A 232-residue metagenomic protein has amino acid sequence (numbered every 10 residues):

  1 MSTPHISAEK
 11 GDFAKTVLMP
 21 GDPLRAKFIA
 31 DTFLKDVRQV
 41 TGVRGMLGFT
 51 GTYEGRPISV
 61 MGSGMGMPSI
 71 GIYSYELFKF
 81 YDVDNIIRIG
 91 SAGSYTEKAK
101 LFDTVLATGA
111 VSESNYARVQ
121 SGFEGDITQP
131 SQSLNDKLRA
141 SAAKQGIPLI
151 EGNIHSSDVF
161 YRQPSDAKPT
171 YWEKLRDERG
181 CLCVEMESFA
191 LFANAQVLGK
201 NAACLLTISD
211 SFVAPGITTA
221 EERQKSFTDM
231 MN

Functional and structural regions predicted by a protein language model:
M1-K137: Metabolite-binding pocket within alpha/beta catalytic cores that recognizes anionic/polar moieties
P23, G93, H155-Y161, A190 (+2 more regions): Glycine-rich beta-alpha junction loops
K79, S165-D166, V197, T218 (+1 more regions): Expand to "…catalyze enediolate/carbanion chemistry for C-C bond making/breaking, isomerization, decarboxylation
E113-Y116, R162-P164, S211-G216: Short acidic/His/Gly/Ser-rich catalytic and metal-binding motifs that mark active-site loops of diverse hydrolases
T128-G180: Active-site rim beta-loop-alpha module in soluble metabolic enzymes
T170-D210: A C-terminal functional module that forms or caps the active site or interfaces directly with catalytic machinery
F212-N232: His/Asp/Glu-rich mid-to-C-terminal helical/loop segments that flank catalytic regions of hydrolases
